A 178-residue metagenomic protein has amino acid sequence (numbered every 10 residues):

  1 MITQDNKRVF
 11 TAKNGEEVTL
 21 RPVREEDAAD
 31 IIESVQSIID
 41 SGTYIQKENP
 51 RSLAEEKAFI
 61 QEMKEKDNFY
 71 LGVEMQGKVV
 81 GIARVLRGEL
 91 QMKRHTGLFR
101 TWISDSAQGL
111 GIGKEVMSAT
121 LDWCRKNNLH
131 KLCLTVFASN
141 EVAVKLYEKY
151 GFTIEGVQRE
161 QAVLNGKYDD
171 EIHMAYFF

Functional and structural regions predicted by a protein language model:
M1-N14: Short acidic N-proximal helix/loop "leader" segments that mark the beginning of a domain or an inter-domain linker
E16-V18, Q76-I82, D169: Glycine-rich phosphate/pyrophosphate-binding loop shared by adenosine-nucleotide-utilizing enzymes
V18-I31: A short beta-loop-alpha structural element at the N-terminal edge of CoA-dependent acyl/N-acetyltransferase catalytic
S41-E48: A short gly/proline-enriched turn/hairpin at secondary-structure junctions
E48-S106, M117-S118, F177-F178: Acetyl-CoA-dependent GNAT
G113, M117, N140-A143, E160-N165: Short glycine/proline-centered loop/turn elements that form peptide/ligand docking sites
M117, C124-T135: Conserved GNAT acetyl-CoA-binding A-motif
C133-V136, E148, T153-D169: Conserved catalytic-core motifs of GNAT/GCN5-like acyltransferases
